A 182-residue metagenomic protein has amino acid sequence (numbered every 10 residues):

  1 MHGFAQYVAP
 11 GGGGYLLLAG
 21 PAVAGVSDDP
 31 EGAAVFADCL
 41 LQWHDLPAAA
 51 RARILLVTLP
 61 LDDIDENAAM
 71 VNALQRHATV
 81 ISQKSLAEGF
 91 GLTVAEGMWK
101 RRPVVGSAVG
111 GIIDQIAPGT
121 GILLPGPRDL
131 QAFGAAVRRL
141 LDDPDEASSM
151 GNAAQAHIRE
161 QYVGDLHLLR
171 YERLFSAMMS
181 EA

Functional and structural regions predicted by a protein language model:
M1-G12: Short hydrophobic signal-anchor/transmembrane segments that target glycosyltransferases and glycosylation machinery
G20-A73: Nucleotide-activated donor-binding/catalytic signature segment of Leloir-type glycosyltransferases, i.e., the conserved
V71-N72, F90, A95-W99, I113-D114: Short alpha-helical segment that forms part of, or immediately flanks, the ligand-binding pocket in carbohydrate-active
T79, R101, A108: A short alpha->beta transition loop at the rim of the catalytic pocket in nucleotide-sugar-dependent
L86: Aromatic "clamp/platform" in nucleotide-sugar-dependent glycosyltransferases that forms part of the donor/acceptor
I113-R139, D145-S149: Change "using UDP/GDP/dTDP sugars" to "using nucleotide sugars
A132, R139, E146-Q161, H167-R173 (+1 more regions): A short, well-ordered alpha-helix in the C-terminal region of glycosyltransferases
